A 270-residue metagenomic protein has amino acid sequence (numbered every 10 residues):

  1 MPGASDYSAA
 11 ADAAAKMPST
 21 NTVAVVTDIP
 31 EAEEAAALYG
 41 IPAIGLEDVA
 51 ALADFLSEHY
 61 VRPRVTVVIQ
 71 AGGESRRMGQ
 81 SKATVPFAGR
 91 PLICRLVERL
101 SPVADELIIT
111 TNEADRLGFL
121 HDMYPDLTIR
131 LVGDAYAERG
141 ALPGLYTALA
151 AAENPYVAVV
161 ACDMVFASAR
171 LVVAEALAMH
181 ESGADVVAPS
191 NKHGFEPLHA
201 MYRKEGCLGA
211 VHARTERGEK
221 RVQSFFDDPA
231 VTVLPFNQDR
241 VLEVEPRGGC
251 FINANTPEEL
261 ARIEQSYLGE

Functional and structural regions predicted by a protein language model:
A4-S8, L46-E47, F87, D105 (+2 more regions): Conserved phosphate-coordination/catalytic loops
Y7-A10, I29-A35, E98, A114-L120: Short, charged/polar "capping" segments at the starts of alpha-helices and the immediately preceding loops
A10-D12, K16-A24, P30-T66, T110 (+2 more regions): SAM-dependent methyltransferases
T22-D28, Y156, A169: Low-complexity, intrinsically disordered short peptide segments enriched in small/polar/basic residues
R62-L198, K204-E219, S224-C250, Q265-L268: Nucleotide and nucleotide-moiety/phosphate-recognizing core
R203, T256: Short, conserved phosphate/pyrophosphate- and ester-handling motifs at nucleotide-, phospho-/glycolipid
